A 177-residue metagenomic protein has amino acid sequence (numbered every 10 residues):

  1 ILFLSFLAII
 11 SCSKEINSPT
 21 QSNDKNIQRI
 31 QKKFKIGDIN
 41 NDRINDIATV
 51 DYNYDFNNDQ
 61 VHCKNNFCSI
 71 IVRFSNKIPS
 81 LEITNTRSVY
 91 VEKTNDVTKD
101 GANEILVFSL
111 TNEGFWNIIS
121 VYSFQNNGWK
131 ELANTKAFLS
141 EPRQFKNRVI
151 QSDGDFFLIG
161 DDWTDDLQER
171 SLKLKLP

Functional and structural regions predicted by a protein language model:
F3-L7, C12-K33, I39, G114-P177: Acidic, small-residue rich beta-repeat scaffolds with periodic aromatic anchors
C12-T86, E169-P177: Terminal domain-start segments
N41-D51, T98-S109, D155-I159: Acidic/hydrophobic-patterned starts of short beta strands in beta-sheet-rich repeat architectures
D46-D59, Y90-E92, A137-E141, R148-I150 (+1 more regions): Broad, structure-driven detector of short, well-ordered beta-strand segments within folded domains
Y52, L110, Q125-N127: Solvent-exposed coil/turn segments that connect beta secondary-structure elements in extracytoplasmic/periplasmic
F56, E113-G114: Extended, low-complexity, turn-rich repeat/linker tracts enriched in Gly/Pro/Ser/Thr and Asp/Glu that occur
L81-T86, Y90-N95, L110: Structured domain cores in non-transmembrane regions
S88-V89, G101-A102, W116: Core segments of small alpha/beta cavity-forming domains
